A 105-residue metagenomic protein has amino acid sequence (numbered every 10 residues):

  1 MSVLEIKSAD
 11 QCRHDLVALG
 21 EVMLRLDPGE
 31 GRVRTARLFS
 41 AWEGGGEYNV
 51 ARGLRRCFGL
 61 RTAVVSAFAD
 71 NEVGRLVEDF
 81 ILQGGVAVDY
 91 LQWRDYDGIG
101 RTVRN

Functional and structural regions predicted by a protein language model:
M1-R34: Positively charged, low-complexity intrinsically disordered leader regions
E5-I6, V50-R52, Q92: Short secondary-structure capping/turn segments at boundaries of alpha-helices and beta-strands
R25-G29, C57, G84: Change "in soluble alpha/beta enzymes" to "in soluble alpha/beta proteins
T35-G44: Short pre-catalytic strand/loop immediately N-terminal to key active-site residues, enriched for Gly-Thr
W42, A51-R61: Alpha-helix C-terminal capping segments
E43-V50, V73: Conserved donor sugar-nucleotide recognition element shared by glycan-biosynthetic enzymes
R61-N105: Conserved N-terminal subdomain of the carbohydrate kinase-like
